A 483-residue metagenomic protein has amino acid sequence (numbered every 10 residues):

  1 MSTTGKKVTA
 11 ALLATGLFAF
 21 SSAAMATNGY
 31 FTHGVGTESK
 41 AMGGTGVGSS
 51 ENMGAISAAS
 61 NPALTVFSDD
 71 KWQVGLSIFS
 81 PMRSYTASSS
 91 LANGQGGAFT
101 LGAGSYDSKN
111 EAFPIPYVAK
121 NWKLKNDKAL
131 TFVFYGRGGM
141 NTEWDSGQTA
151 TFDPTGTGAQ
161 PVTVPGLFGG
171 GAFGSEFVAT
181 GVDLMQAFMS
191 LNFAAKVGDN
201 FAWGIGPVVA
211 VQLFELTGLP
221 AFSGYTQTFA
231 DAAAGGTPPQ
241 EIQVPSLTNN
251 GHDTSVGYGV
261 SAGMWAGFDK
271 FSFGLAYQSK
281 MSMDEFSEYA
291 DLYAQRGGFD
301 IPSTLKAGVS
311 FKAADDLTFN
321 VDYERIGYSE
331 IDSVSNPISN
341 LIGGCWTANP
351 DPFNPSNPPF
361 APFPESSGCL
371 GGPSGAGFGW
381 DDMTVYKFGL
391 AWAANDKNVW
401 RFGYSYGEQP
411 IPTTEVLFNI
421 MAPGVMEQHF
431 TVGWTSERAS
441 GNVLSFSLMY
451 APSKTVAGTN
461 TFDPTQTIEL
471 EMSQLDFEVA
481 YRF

Functional and structural regions predicted by a protein language model:
M1-M25: Gram-negative bacterial Sec-dependent N-terminal signal peptides
G5-K6, S60, L191: Residue-level micro-sites within transmembrane alpha helices that shape and flank functional polar/acidic positions
K7-V8, A92, L475: Intrinsic disorder/low-complexity segments enriched in polar/small residues
T9-A10, L76, K123, Y481: Intrinsically disordered, low-complexity segments enriched in glycine/proline and serine/threonine
A14-T15, A19, G44, S84 (+2 more regions): Generic detector of low-complexity/intrinsically disordered segments and short hydrophobic N-terminal stretches
S21-G136, N141, M421-M426: N-terminal, post-signal peptide beta-strand-biased segments of exported outer-membrane/organellar beta-barrel and other
T27-K40, A112-F483: Outer-membrane beta-barrel porins/channels
